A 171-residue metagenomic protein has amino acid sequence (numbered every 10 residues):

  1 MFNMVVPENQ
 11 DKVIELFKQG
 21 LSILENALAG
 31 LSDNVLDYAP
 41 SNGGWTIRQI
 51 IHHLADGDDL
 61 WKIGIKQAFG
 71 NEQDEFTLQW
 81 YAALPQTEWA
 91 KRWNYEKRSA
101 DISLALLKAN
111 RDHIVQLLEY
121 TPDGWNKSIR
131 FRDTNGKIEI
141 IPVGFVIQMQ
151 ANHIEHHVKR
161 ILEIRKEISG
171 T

Functional and structural regions predicted by a protein language model:
M1-I23: Extreme N-terminal tail/first-helix region
F2-N3, D37-Q86, I129-T171: Short, contiguous alpha-helical
M4-N9, K91-D101, I141, F145: Short coil/turn segments at secondary-structure junctions
D11, E15-K18, R48, H52 (+4 more regions): A generic "alpha-helical surface" signal
L16, G20, Q86-K127: Acidic/histidine-rich alpha-helical segments that form the ligand environment of transition-metal centers
K18-Q49: Long, hydrophobic N-terminal alpha-helical segment
L21-S32, D59-K66, K108-P122, E155-V158 (+1 more regions): Structural signal for well-ordered, non-membrane alpha-helices
